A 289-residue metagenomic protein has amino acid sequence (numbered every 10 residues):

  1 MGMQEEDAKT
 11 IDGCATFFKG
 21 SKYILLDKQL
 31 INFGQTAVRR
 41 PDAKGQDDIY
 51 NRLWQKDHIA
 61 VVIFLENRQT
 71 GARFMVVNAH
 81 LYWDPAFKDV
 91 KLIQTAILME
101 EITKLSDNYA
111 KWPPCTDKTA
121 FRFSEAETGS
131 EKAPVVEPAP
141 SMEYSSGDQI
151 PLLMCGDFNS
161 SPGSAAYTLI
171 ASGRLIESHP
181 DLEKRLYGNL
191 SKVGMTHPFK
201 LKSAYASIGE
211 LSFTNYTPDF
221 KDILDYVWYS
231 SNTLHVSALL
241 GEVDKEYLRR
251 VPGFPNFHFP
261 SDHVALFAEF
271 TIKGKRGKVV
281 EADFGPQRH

Functional and structural regions predicted by a protein language model:
M1-D89, P198, V227, L240-E242 (+1 more regions): Structured beta-strand-rich core segments of catalytic domains in phosphoester-bond hydrolases
K22, Q55, F64, L105-H289: Metal-dependent phosphoester-hydrolase catalytic domains
N32, K91-L92, Y167-A171: Short, glycine/charged-enriched secondary-structure capping and boundary segments
L81-E100, K118-V136: Active-site-proximal segments of metal-dependent phosphoesterases and phosphodiesterases across multiple
